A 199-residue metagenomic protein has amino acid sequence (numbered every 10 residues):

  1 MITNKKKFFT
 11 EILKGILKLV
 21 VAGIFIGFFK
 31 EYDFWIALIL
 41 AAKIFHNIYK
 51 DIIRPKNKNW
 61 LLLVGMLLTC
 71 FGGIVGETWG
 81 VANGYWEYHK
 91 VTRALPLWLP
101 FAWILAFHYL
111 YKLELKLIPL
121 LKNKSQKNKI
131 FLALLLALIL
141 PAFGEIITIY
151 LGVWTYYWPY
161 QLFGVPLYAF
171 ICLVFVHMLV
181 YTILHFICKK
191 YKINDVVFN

Functional and structural regions predicted by a protein language model:
M1-N199: Aromatic-rich, lipid-facing transmembrane alpha helices and their immediate juxtamembrane interface loops in integral
